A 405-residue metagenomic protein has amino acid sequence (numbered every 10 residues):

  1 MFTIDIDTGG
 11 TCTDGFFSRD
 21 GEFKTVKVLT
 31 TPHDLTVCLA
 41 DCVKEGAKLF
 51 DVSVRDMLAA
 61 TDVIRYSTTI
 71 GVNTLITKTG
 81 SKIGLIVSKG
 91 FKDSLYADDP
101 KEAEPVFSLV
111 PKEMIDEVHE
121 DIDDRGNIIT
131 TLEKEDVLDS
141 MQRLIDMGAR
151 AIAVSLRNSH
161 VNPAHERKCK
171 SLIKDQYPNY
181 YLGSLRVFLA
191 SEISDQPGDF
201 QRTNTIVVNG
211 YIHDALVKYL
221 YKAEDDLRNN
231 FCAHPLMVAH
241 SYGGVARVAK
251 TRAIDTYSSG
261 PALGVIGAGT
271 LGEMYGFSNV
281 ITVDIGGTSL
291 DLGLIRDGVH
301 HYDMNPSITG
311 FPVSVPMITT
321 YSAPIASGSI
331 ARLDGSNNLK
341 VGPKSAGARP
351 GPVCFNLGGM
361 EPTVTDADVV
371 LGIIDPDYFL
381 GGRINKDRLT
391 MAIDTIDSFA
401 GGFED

Functional and structural regions predicted by a protein language model:
M1-D405: N-terminally biased helix-coil "hinge/interface" segments that flank
